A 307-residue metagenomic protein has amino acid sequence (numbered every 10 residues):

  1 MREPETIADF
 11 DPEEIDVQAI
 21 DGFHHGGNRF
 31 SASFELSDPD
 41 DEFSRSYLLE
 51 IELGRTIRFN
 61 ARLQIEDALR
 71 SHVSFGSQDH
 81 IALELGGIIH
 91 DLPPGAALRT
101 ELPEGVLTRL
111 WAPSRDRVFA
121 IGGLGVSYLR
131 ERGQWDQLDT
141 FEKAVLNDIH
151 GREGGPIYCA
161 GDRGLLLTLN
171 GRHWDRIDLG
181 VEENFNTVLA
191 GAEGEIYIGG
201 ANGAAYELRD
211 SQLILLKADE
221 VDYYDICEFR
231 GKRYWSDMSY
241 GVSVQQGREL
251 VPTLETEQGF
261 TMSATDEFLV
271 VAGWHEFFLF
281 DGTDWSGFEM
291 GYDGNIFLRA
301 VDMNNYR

Functional and structural regions predicted by a protein language model:
M1-R307: Residue-level hotspots at or immediately adjacent to binding/recognition sites across diverse folds
